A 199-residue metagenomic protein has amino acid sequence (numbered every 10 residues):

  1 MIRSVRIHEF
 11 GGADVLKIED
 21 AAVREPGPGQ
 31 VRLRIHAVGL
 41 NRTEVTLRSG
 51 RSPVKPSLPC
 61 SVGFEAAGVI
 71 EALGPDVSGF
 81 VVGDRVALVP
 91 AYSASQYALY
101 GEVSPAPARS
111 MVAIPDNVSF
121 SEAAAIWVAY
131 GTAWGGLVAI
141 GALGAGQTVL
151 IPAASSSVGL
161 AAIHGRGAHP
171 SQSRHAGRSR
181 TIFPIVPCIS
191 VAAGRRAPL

Functional and structural regions predicted by a protein language model:
M1-R3: Extreme N-terminal starter segment of soluble prokaryotic enzymes
V5-H8, E71, S104: Conserved hydrophobic/aromatic positions in well-ordered beta-strands
I18-V23, A67-V69, V103-P105, M111: Conserved hydrophobic/aromatic beta-strand scaffold that supports enzyme active sites
A22-G39, R51-Y92: Glycine-rich beta-strand-centered segment in the early N-terminal region that forms part of a ligand/cofactor-binding
T43-R48: Cytochrome P450 core scaffold surrounding the K-helix E-X-X-R motif and the conserved "meander" helix-loop region
G79, V89-A153: NAD(P)H dinucleotide-binding glycine-rich loop of Rossmann-like/cofactor-binding domains, especially the beta1-alpha1
I126-L199: Mid-domain Rossmann-like dinucleotide-binding core that forms the NAD(H)/NADP(H) cofactor-binding site
